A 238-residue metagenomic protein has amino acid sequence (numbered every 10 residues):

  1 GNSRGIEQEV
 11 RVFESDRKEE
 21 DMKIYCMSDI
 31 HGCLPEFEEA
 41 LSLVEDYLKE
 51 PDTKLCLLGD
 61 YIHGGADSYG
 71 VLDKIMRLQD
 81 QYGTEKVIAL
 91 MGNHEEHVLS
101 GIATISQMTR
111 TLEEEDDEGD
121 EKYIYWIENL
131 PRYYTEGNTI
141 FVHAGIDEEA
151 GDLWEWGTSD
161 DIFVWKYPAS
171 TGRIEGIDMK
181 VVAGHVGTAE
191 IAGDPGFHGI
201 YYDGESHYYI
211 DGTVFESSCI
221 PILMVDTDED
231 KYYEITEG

Functional and structural regions predicted by a protein language model:
G5, F13-K74, D80: N-terminal active-site segment of His-dependent metallophosphoesterases
Q8: Cationic, low-complexity basic patches in intrinsically disordered or flexible, solvent-exposed regions
M27-S28, C56-G59, I88-N93, V142 (+2 more regions): Active-site neighborhood of phospho(di)ester-bond hydrolases with catalytic His/Asp-centered motifs
H31-P35, H63-A66, H94-L99, Y134 (+3 more regions): Active-site environment of divalent metal-dependent phosphoester hydrolases
P51-D52, G64-G137, F141, E148 (+1 more regions): Active-site neighborhood of divalent metal-dependent phosphoester bond hydrolases
T135, H143, I222-D226: Short, well-ordered beta-strand micro-motif
W154-V164, G193-G204: Short, surface-exposed loop/helix-turn segments at secondary-structure junctions that function as lids/hinges flanking
D203-G238: Binuclear metal-dependent phosphoesterase catalytic core
